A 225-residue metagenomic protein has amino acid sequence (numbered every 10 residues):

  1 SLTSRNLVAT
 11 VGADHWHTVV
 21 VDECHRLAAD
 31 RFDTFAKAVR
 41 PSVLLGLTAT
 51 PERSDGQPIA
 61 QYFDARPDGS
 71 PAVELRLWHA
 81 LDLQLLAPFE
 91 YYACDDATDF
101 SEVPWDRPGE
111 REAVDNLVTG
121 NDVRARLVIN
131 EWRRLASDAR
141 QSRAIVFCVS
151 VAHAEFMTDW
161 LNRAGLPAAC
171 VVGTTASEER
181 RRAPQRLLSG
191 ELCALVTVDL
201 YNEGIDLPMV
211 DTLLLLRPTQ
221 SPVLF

Functional and structural regions predicted by a protein language model:
S1-T18, A29-T34: Conserved helix/coil segment N-terminal to the catalytic DExD/H
T3, C24-R26, N202, Q220: Catalytic acidic motif of RecA-like/P-loop NTPases
W16-H17, C193-P218, L224-F225: A short beta-strand element within the Helicase C-terminal
T18, H25-Y91: Post-DEXD/H (motif II) to motif III coupling segment of the RecA-like Helicase ATP-binding lobe
R53-P58, F100-V103, I205-D206, S221-F225: Switch/connector loops and helix/strand junctions flanking conserved nucleotide-binding motifs in nucleotide-processing
G69-I145: Conserved interdomain linker/interface between the two RecA-like ATPase lobes of SF2 helicase motors
I145, A154-N162, L166-N202: Conserved helicase ATPase core of P-loop NTP-dependent helicases/translocases
